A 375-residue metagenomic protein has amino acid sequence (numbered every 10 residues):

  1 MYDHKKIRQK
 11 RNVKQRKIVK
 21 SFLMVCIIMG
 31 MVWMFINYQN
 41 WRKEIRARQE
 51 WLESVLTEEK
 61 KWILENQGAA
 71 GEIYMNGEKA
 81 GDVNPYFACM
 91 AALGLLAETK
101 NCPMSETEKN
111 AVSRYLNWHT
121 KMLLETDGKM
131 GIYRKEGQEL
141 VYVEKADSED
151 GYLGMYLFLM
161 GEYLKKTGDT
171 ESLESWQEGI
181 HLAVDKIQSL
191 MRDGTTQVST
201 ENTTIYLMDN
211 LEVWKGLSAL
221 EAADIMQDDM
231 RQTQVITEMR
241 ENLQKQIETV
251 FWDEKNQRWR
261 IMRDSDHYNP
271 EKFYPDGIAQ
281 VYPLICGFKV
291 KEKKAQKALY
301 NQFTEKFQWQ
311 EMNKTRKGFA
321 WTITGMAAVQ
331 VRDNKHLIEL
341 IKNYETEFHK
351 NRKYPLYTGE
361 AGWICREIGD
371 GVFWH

Functional and structural regions predicted by a protein language model:
M1-K17: N-terminal Lys/Arg-rich, disordered targeting/topogenic segments
F22-W33: Hydrophobic membrane-insertion alpha-helices, especially the h-region of bacterial N-terminal signal peptides
N37-M90, A97-R134, E174, E178-H181 (+2 more regions): Low-complexity, Ser/Thr/Pro/Gly-enriched N-terminal "stalk/linker" regions
E53, G71-I73, T99-K165, N343-E360: Helix-terminus loop motifs that line ligand-binding clefts
V55-K60, A70-Y74, E78-Y86, A146 (+6 more regions): Extended ligand-binding clefts on enzyme/binding-domain cores
C89-E106, G154-S172, E212-D229, A279-E292 (+2 more regions): Well-ordered alpha-helical scaffold segments within catalytic/enzyme domains
E108, V112, L173, T233 (+2 more regions): Solenoid-repeat scaffolds in large eukaryotic assemblies
N313-F319, I323-H375: Fungal-biased detection of long, low-complexity, Ser/Thr- and Lys/Arg-rich intrinsically disordered regions
